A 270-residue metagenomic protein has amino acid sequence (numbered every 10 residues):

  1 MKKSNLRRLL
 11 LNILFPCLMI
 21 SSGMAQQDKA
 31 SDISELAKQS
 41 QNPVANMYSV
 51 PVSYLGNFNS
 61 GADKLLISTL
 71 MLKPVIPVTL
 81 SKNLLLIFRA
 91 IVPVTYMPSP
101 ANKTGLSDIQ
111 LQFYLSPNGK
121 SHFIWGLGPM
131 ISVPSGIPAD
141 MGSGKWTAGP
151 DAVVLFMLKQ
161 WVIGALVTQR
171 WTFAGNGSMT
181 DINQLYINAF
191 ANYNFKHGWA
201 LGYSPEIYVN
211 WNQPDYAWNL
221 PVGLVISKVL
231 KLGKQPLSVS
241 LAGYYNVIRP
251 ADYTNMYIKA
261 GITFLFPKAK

Functional and structural regions predicted by a protein language model:
M1-A37, A269-K270: Cleavable N-terminal export/targeting peptides
Q26-K270: Transmembrane beta-barrel domains of Gram-negative outer membranes and organellar outer membranes
